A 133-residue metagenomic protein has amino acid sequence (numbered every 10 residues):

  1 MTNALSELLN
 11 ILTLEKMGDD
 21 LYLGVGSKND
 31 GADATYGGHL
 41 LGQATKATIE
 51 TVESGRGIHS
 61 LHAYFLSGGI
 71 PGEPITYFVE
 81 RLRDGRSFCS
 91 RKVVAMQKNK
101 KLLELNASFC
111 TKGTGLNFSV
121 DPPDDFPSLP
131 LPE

Functional and structural regions predicted by a protein language model:
M1-E133: Terminal targeting signals and extreme-terminal segments of soluble enzymes
